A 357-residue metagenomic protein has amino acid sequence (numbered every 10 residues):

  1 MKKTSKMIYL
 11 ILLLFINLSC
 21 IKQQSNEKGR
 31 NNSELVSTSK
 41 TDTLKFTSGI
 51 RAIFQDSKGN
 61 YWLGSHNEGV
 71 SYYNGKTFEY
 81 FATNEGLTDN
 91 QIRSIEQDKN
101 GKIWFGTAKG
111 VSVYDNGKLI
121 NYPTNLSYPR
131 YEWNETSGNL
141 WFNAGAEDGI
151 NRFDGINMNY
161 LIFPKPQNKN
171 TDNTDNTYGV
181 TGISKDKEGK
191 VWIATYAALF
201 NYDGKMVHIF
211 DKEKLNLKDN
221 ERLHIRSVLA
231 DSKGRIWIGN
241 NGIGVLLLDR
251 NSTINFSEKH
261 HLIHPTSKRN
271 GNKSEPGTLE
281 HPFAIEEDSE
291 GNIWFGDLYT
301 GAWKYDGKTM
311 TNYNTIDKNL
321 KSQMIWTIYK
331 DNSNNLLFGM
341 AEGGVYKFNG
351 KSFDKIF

Functional and structural regions predicted by a protein language model:
K2-F357: Carboxylate-rich, polar loop motifs that coordinate divalent cations or form catalytic acidic clusters
